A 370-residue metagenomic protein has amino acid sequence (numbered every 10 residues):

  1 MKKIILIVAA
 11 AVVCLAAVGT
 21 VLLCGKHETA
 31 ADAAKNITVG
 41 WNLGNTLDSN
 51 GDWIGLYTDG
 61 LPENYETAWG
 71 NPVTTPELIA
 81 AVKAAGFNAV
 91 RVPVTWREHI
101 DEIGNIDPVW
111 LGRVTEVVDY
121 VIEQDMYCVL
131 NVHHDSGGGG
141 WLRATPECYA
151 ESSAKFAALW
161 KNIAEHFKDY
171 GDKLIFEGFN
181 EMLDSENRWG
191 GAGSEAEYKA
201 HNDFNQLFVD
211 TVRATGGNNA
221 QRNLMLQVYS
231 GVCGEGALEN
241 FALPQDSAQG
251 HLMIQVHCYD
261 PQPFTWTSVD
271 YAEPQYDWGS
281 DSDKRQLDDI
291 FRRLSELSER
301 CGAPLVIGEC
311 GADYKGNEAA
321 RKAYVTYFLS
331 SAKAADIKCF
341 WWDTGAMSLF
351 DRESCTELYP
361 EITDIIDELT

Functional and structural regions predicted by a protein language model:
M1-A31, C339: Gram-positive cell-envelope targeting signals
L22-A89: N-terminal carbohydrate-binding accessory modules
G44-T74, E102-I106, C148, P263-L287: Acidic/histidine-rich helix-loop elements that form or flank divalent-metal/phosphate-binding sites at the catalytic
W53-G60, W96-G112, S136-S152, D184-S194 (+3 more regions): Surface-exposed, active-site-proximal loop segments in enzymatic domains
W69-V90, I100, G104-H134, G138-G178 (+2 more regions): An active-site-proximal structural segment forming one wall of the substrate-binding cleft that immediately precedes
A154-D281, R292-D313, A334-A335: Active-site region of glycoside hydrolase catalytic domains
S282-L358: Substrate-binding cleft of secreted/luminal carbohydrate-active enzymes
